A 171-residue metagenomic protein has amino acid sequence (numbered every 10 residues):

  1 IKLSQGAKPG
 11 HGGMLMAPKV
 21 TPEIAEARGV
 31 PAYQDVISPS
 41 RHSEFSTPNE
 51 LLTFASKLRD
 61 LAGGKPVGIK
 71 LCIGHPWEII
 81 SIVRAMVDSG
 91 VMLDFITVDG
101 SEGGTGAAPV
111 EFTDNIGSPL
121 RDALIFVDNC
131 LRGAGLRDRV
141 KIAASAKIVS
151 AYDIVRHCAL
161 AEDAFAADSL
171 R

Functional and structural regions predicted by a protein language model:
I1-Q34: Flexible glycine-/small-residue-enriched beta->alpha junction loops that bind anionic phosphate/pyrophosphate groups
Y33-R41: Short glycine/proline- and acidic residue-enriched helix-loop micro-motifs that form flexible lids or anion-recognition
S43-R171: Glycine-rich phosphate/ribose-binding loops and adjacent secondary-structure elements that form binding surfaces
